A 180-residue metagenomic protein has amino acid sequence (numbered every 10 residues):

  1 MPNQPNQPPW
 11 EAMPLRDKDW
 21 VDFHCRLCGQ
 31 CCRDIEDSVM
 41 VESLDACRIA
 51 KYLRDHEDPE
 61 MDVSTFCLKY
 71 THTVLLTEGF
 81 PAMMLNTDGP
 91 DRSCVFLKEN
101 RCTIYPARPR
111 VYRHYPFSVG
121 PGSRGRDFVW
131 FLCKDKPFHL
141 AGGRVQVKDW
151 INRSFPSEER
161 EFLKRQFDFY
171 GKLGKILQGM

Functional and structural regions predicted by a protein language model:
M1-M180: Short loop/turn segments that flank or connect secondary-structure elements
